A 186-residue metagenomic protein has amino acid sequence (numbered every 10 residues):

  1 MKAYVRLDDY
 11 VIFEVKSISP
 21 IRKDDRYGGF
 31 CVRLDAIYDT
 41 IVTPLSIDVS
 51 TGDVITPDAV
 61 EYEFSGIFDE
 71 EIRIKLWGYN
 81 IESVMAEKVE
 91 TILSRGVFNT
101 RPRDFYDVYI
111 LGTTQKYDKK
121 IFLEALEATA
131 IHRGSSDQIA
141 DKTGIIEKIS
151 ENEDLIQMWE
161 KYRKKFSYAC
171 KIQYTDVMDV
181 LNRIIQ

Functional and structural regions predicted by a protein language model:
M1-Q186: Structured mid-to-C-terminal alpha-helical surface segments
